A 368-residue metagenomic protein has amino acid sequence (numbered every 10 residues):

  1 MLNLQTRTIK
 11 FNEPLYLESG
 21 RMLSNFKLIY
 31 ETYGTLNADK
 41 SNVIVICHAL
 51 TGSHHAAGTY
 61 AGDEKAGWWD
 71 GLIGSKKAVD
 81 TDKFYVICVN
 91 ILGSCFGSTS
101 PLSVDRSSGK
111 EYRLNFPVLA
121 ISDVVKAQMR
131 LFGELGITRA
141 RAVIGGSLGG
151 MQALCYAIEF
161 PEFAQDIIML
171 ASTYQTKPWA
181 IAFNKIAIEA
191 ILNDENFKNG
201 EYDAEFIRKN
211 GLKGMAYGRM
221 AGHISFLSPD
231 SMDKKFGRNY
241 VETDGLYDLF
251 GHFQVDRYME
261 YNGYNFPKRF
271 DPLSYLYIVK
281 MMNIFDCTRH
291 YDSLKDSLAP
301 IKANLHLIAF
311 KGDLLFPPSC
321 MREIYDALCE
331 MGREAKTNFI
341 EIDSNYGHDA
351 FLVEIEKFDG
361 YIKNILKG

Functional and structural regions predicted by a protein language model:
M1-V43, Y60: Catalytic-loop region of hydrolases
E31, T35, S41-D105: N-terminal cap/lid subdomain of alpha/beta-hydrolase-fold enzymes
G109-N115, S122-A142, M151: Conserved acidic catalytic loop of the alpha/beta-hydrolase fold
R139-A182: Conserved hydrolase catalytic core segment
M169-N265: Alpha/beta-hydrolase-fold enzymes
H290-K295, P317-L328: Short alpha-helix in the alpha/beta-hydrolase fold that links the catalytic acid
I301, L307-A309, D313: Short beta-strand/loop motif that positions the catalytic acidic residue of the alpha/beta-hydrolase fold
E323-D326, M331-G368: Catalytic active-site module of serine/aspartate enzymes centered on a nucleophile-bearing elbow/loop
